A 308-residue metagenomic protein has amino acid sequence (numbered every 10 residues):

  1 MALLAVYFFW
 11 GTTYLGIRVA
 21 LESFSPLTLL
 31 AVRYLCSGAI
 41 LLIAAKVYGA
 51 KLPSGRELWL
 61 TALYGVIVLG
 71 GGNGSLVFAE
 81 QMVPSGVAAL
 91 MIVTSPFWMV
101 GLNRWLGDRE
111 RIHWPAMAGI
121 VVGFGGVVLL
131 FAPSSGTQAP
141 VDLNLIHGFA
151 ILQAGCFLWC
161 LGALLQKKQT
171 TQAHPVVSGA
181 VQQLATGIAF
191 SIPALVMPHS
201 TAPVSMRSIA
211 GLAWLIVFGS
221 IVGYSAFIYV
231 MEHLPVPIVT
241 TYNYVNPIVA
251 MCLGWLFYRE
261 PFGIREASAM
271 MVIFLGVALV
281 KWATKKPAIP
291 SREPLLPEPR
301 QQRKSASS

Functional and structural regions predicted by a protein language model:
M1, Y34-L35, P133, S208-A210 (+1 more regions): C-terminal-most transmembrane helix of multi-pass membrane proteins
M1-A2, T28-I43, L63, A116-L129 (+1 more regions): Hydrophobic alpha-helical transmembrane segments of multi-pass integral membrane proteins, especially transporters
M1-T28, F78, Q138-K168, I188-A189 (+1 more regions): Glycine-/small-residue-enriched transmembrane alpha-helix faces in small-molecule transporters and effluxers
F9, T13-Y14, L42-I92, G125-L129 (+1 more regions): Specific transmembrane alpha-helical segments of multi-pass solute transporters/efflux pumps, especially DMT/EamA
A20, L29, R33, A79 (+8 more regions): Hydrophobic/aromatic residues within transmembrane alpha-helices of multi-pass small-molecule transporters
L30-V32, N73, V87-T94, A163-I188 (+1 more regions): Helix-helix packing/entry segments at the starts of transmembrane helices
L41, A62-Y64, T94, I112-S134 (+4 more regions): Hydrophobic transmembrane alpha-helices of multi-pass small-molecule transport proteins
A44-L52, S95-V121, I248-S268: C-terminal transmembrane-helix exit sites in multi-pass transporters
